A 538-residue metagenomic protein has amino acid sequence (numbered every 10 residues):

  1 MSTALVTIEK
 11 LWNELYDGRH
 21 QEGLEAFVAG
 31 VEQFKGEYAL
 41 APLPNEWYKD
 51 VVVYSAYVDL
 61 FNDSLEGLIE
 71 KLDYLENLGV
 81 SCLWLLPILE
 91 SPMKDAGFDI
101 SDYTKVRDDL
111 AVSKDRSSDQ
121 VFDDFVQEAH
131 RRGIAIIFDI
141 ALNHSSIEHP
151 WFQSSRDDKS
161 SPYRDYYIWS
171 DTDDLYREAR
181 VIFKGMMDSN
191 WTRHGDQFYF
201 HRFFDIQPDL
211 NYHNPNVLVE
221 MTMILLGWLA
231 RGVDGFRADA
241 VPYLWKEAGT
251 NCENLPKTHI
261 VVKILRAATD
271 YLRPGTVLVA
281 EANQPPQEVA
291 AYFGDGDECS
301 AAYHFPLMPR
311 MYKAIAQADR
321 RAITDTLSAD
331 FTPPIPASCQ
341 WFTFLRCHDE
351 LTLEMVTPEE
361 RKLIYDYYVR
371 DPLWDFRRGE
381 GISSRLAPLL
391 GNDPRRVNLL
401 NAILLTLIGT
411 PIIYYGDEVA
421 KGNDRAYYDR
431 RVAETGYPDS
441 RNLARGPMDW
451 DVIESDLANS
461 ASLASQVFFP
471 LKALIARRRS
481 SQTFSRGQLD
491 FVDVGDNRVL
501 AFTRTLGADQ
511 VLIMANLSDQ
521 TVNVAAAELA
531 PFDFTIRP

Functional and structural regions predicted by a protein language model:
M1-T222, A230, V241-K313, M448 (+1 more regions): Acidic/aromatic-lined carbohydrate-recognition and catalytic surfaces of CAZymes acting on diverse glycans
S2-E32, P44, M93, L272 (+4 more regions): Loop/helix patches that line or flank the sugar-binding groove of alpha-linked glycan CAZymes
I69-D73, V126, T222-L229, R266 (+4 more regions): Non-transmembrane alpha-helical segments in soluble domains of secreted/periplasmic/extracellular proteins
S81, D234, P411: Short acidic/polar active-site loop segments enriched in Thr and Asp
A135, G235, V277, I413-Y414 (+1 more regions): Hydrophobic "anchor" residues on beta-strands that sit immediately upstream of conserved functional sites
I315-F331: Phosphate/diphosphate-binding loops
A527-P538: C-terminal beta-strand-rich structural cap/linker in extracellular carbohydrate-active enzymes
